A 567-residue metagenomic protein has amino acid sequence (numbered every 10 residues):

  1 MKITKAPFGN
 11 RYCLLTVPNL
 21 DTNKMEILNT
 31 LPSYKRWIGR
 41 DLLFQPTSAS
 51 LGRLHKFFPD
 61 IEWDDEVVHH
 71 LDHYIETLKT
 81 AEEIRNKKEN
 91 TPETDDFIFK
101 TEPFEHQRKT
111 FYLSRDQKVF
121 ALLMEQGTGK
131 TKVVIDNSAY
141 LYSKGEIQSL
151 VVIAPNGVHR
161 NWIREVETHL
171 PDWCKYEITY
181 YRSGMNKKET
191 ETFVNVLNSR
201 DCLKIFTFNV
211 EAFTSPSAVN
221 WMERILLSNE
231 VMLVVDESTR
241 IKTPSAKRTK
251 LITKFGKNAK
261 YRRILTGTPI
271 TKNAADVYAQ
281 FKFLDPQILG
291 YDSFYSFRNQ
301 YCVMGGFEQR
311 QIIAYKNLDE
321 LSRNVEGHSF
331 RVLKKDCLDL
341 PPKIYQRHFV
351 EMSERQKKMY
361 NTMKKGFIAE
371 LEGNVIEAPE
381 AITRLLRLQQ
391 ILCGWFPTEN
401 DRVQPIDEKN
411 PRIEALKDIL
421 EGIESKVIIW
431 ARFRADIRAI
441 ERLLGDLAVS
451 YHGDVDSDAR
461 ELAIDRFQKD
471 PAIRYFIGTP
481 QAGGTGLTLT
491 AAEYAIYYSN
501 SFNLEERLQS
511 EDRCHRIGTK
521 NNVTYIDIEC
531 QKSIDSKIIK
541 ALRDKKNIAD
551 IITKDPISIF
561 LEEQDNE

Functional and structural regions predicted by a protein language model:
L14-F120, R164, T168, W173-Y176 (+4 more regions): Charged, low-complexity
E125-G129, V133-E146, D339-K364, L371-L487 (+1 more regions): Conserved Helicase C-terminal RecA-like lobe
V133, E146-T168, T271-D276, R432-F433: Conserved Walker A/P-loop ATP-binding site and its immediately adjacent core in helicase/helicase-like ATPase domains
I147-S149, T168, K175-T179, G184 (+5 more regions): Conserved P-loop NTPase motor "coupling/switch" region that bridges the ATPase
T179-T190, V210-S215, K242-K247, A431-A435 (+3 more regions): Conserved helicase motor
T207-F213, N220-L227, A246-K260, G290-S425 (+1 more regions): Inter-lobe coupling linker of SF2 helicases/translocases
S215-P216, K272-A274, A435-E441, E461-I464 (+2 more regions): SF2 helicase motor core recognition
F502-E567: A conserved SF2-helicase RecA2
